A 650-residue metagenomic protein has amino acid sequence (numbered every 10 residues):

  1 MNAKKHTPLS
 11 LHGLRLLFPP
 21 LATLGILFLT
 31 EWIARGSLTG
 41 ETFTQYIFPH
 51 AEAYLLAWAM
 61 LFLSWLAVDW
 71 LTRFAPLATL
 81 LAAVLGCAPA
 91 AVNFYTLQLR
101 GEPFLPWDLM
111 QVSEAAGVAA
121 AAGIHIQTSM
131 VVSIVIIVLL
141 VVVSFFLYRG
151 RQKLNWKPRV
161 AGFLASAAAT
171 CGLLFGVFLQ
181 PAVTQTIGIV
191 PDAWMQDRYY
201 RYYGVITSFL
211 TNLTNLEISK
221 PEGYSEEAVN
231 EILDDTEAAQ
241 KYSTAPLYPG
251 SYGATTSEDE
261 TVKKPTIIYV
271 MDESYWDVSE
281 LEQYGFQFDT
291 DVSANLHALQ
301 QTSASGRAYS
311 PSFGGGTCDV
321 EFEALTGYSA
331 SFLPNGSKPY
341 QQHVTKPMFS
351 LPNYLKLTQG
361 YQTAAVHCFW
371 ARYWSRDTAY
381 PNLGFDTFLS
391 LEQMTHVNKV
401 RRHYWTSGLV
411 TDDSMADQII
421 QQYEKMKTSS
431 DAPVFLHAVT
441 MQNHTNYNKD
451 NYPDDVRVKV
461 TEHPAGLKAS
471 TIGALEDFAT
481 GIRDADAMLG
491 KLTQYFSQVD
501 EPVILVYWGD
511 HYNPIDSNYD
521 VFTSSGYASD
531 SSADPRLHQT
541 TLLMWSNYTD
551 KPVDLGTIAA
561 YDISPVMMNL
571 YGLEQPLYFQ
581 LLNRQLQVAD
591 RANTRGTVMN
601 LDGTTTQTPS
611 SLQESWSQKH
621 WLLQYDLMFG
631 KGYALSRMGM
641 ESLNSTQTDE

Functional and structural regions predicted by a protein language model:
N2-Y200: Transmembrane and membrane-interface helices of multi-pass, inner-membrane envelope-modifying transferases
R100, L109-G117, S129-V132, T207-I218 (+2 more regions): Short alpha-helical interface patches
L105, Q127, N155, S225 (+2 more regions): Ser/Thr-centered flexible coil motifs
L109-V112, Y202-I206, E226, S293 (+2 more regions): Alpha-helix initiation and N-capping motif
G176-Y269: Membrane-interface segments at or immediately adjacent to transmembrane helices that form the boundary between
L247-E260, Y269-D272, W276-E650: Solvent-exposed soluble domains appended to multi-pass membrane proteins
